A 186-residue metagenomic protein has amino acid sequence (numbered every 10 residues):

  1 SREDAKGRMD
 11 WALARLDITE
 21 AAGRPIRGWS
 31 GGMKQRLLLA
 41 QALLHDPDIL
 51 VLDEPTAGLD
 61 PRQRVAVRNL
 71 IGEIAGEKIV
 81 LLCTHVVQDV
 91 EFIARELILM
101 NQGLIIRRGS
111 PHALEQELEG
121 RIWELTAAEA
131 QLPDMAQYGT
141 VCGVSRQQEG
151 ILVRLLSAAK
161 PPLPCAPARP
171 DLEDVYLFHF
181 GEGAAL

Functional and structural regions predicted by a protein language model:
S1, S110, A168-D171: Short loop/turn segments at beta->alpha junctions
S1-L82, V87-N101: ABC transporter nucleotide-binding domains
M9, P111, E173: Generic structural marker for isolated residues within well-ordered, non-membrane alpha-helices of soluble domains
L13, R68, E115, E173-L177: Conserved protein kinase catalytic domain
L38, E119, F180-G181: A generic structural signal for secondary-structure junctions that act as hinges or helix/strand caps at the edges
A66-R154: ABC transporter nucleotide-binding domain
G143-L186: C-terminal coupling/interaction segments
